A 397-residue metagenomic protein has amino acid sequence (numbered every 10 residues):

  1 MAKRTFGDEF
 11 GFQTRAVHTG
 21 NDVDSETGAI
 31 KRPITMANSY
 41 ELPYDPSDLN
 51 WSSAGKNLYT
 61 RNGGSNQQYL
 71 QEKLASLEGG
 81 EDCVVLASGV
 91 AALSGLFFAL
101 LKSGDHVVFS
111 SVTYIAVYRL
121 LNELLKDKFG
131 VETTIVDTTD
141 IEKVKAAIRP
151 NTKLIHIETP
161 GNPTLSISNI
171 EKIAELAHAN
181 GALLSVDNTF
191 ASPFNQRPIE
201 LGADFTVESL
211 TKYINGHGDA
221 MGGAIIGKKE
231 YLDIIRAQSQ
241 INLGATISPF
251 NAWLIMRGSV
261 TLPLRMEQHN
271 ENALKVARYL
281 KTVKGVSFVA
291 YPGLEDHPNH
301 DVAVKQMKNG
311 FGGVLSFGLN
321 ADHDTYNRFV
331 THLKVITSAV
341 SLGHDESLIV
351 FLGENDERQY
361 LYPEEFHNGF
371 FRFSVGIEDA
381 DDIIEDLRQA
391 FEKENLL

Functional and structural regions predicted by a protein language model:
M1-A54, L397: N-terminal glycine-rich, Lys/His-bearing helix-loop that initiates the first secondary-structure elements of many
A2, E123, A146, P150-K153 (+3 more regions): PLP-dependent enzyme catalytic core of the Aspartate aminotransferase-like
A2-D8, A16-D22, C83-K284: Conserved PLP-enzyme active-site core in the AAT-like
T19-N21, M36-Y40, R61-G63, L319 (+2 more regions): Pocket-edge structural micro-motifs
E26, P43, D48, N62-G63 (+3 more regions): Active-site C-terminal subdomain of aminotransferase-like
S39-A91, V117-L124: Conserved N-terminal alpha-helix of the aminotransferase class I/II PLP-enzyme fold
G79-G80, A91, H106, I141 (+3 more regions): Well-ordered alpha/beta subsegment
A99, E123, D301-K308, Y360-E365: Short, flexible, solvent-exposed loop/turn segments with mixed acidic/basic and small polar residues
